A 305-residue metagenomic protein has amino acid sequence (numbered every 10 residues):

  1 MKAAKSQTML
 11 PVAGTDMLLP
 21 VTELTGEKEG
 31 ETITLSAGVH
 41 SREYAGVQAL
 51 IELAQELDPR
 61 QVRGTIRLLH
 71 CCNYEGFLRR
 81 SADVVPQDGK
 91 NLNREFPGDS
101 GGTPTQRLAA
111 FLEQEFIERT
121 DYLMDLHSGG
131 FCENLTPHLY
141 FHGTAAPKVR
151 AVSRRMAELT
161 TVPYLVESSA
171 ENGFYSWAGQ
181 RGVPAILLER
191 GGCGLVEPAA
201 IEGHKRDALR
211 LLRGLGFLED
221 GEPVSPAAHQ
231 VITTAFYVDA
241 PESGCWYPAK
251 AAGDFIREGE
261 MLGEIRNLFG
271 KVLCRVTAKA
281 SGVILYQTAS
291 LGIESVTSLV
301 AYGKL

Functional and structural regions predicted by a protein language model:
M1-L305: Structured catalytic-domain cores with a bias toward divalent-metal coordination
